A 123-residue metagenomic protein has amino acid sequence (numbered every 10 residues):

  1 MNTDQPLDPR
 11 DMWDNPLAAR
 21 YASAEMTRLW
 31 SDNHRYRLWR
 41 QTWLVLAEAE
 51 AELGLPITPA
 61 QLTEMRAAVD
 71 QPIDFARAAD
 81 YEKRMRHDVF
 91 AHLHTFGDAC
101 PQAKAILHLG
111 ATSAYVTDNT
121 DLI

Functional and structural regions predicted by a protein language model:
N2-I123: A helix-coil-helix interface module used to build multimeric assemblies and to scaffold catalytic/cofactor sites
